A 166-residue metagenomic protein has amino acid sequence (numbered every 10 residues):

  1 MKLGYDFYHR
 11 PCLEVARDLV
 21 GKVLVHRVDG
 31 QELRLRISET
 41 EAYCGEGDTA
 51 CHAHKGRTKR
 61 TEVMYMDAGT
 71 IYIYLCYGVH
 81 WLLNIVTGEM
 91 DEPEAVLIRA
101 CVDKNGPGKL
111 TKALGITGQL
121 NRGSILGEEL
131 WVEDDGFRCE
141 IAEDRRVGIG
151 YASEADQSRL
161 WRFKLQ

Functional and structural regions predicted by a protein language model:
M1-Q166: Conserved, well-structured core segments that form or line functional sites
